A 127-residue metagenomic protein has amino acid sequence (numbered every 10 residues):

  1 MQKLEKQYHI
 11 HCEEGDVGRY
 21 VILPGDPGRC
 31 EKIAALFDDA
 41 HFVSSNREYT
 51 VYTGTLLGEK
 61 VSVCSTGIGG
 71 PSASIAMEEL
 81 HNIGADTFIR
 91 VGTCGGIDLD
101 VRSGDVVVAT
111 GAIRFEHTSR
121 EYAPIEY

Functional and structural regions predicted by a protein language model:
M1-Y127: Metabolite-binding pocket within alpha/beta catalytic cores that recognizes anionic/polar moieties
